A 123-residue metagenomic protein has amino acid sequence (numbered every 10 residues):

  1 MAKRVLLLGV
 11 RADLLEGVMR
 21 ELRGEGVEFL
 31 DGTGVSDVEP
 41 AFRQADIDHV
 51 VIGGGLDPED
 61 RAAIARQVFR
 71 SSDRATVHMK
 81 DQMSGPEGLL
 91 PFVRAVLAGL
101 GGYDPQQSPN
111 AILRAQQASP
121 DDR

Functional and structural regions predicted by a protein language model:
A2-R11, V50: Conserved acidic segment of CheY-like receiver
A12-E16: Charged phosphotransfer/docking patches of two-component systems
M19-R20: Charged docking surfaces used in two-component/phosphorelay signaling
G26-G34: Short hydrophobic/Thr-rich beta-strand motif most characteristic of the beta2 strand and flanking loop of CheY-like
T33-I47: Acidic, metal-coordinating helix/loop segments flanking the phosphotransfer/catalytic sites of two-component signaling
I52-V68: Conserved phosphotransfer microenvironments
Q67-A111: Ser/Thr/Gly-rich flexible loops in soluble cytosolic domains mediating phosphotransfer, phosphorylation
P105-R123: A charged, well-structured terminal subsegment
